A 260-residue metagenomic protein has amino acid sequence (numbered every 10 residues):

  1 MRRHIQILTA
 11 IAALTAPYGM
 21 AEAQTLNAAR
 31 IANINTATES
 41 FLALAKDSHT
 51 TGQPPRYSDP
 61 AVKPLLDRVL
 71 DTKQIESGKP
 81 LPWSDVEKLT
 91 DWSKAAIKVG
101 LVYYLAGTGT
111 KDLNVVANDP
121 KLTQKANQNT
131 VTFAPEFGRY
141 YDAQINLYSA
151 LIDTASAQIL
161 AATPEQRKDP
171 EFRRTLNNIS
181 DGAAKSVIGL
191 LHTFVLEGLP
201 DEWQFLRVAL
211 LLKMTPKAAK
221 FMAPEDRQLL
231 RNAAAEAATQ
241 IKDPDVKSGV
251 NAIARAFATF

Functional and structural regions predicted by a protein language model:
M1-L8, A16-Y18: Bacterial N-terminal signal peptides that target proteins for export
A23-F260: Non-catalytic all-alpha helical scaffold/repeat segments
